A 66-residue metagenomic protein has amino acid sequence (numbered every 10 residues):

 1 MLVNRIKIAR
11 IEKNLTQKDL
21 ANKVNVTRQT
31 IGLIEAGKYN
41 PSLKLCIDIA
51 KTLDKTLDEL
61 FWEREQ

Functional and structural regions predicted by a protein language model:
R5-K23: Short basic helix-loop element that most often maps to the first helix and adjoining turn of HTH DNA-binding modules
I11, N25, A36, E65: Residue-level detection of the helix-turn-helix DNA-binding "recognition helix"
D19, T30, E59: Residues in the helix-turn-helix
T27-Y39: Recognition helix of helix-turn-helix/homeodomain-like DNA-binding domains that insert into the DNA major groove
K44-E59: DNA major-groove recognition helix of helix-turn-helix/homeodomain DNA-binding modules
W62: Phosphate-coordinating loops and pocket residues in cytosolic domains that bind phosphorylated ligands
